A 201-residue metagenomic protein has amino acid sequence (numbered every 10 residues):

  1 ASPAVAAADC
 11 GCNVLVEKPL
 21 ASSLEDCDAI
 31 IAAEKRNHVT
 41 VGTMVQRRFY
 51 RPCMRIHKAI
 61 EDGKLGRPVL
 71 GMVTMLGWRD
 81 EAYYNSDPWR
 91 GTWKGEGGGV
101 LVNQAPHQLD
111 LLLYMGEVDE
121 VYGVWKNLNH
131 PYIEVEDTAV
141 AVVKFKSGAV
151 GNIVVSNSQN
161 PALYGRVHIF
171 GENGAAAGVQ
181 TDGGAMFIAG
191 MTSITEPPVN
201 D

Functional and structural regions predicted by a protein language model:
S2-R48, G63: Beta-strand-loop-alpha-helix segment that lines the small-molecule cofactor/substrate pocket of alpha/beta enzymes
L15, T40-G42, M72, Y122 (+2 more regions): Structural detector of well-ordered beta-strand residues that form the stable sheet scaffold of enzyme domains
S22, R48, W78, S158-P161: Glycine-/small-residue-rich active-site loops that bind phosphorylated ligands and cofactors
A32-R36, K58-D62, S86-R90, A139-V140 (+1 more regions): Short, hinge-like loop/turn segments at secondary-structure boundaries
R47-I133: Predominantly a Rossmann-like dinucleotide-binding segment in NAD(P)-dependent oxidoreductases
N103, L109-A185: Contiguous beta-strand/loop segments that form the cofactor/metal-binding neighborhood of enzyme cores
P197-D201: C-terminal helical cap and adjacent loop that interface with cofactors, partners, or active-site loops
